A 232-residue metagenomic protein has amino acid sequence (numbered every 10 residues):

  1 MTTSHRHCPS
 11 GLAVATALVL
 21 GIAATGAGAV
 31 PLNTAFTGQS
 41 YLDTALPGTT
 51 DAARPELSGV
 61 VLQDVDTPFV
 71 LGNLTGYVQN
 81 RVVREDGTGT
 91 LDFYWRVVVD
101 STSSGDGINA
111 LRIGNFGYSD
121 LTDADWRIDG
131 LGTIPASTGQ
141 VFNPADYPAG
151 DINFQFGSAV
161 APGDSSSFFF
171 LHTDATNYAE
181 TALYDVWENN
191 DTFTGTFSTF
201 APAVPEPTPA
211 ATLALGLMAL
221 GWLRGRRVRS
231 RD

Functional and structural regions predicted by a protein language model:
M1-T3, A210: Short, contiguous, well-ordered secondary-structure segments
T3-V14, G225: Bacterial N-terminal signal peptides that target proteins for export
T16-A17, A27: Cleavable N-terminal signal peptides
V30-P202: Extracellular or exported targeting regions of proteins
E206-R224: A short, hydrophobic C-terminal helix/tail in secreted or cell-surface proteins
V228-D232: Short, charged juxtamembrane terminal tails flanking transmembrane helices
